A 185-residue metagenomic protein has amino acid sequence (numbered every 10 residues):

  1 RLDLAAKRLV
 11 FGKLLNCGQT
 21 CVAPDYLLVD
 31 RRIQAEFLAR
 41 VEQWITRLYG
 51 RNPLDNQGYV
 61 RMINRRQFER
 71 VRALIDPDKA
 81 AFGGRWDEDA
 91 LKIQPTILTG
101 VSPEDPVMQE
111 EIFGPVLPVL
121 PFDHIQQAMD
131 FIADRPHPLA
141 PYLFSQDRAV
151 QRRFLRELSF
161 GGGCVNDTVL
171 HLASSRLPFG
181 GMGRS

Functional and structural regions predicted by a protein language model:
R1-S102, Q126, D130, D134 (+1 more regions): ALDH superfamily catalytic-core signature
T46, D89-S185: Conserved C-terminal structural/oligomerization subdomain of aldehyde/semialdehyde dehydrogenase
